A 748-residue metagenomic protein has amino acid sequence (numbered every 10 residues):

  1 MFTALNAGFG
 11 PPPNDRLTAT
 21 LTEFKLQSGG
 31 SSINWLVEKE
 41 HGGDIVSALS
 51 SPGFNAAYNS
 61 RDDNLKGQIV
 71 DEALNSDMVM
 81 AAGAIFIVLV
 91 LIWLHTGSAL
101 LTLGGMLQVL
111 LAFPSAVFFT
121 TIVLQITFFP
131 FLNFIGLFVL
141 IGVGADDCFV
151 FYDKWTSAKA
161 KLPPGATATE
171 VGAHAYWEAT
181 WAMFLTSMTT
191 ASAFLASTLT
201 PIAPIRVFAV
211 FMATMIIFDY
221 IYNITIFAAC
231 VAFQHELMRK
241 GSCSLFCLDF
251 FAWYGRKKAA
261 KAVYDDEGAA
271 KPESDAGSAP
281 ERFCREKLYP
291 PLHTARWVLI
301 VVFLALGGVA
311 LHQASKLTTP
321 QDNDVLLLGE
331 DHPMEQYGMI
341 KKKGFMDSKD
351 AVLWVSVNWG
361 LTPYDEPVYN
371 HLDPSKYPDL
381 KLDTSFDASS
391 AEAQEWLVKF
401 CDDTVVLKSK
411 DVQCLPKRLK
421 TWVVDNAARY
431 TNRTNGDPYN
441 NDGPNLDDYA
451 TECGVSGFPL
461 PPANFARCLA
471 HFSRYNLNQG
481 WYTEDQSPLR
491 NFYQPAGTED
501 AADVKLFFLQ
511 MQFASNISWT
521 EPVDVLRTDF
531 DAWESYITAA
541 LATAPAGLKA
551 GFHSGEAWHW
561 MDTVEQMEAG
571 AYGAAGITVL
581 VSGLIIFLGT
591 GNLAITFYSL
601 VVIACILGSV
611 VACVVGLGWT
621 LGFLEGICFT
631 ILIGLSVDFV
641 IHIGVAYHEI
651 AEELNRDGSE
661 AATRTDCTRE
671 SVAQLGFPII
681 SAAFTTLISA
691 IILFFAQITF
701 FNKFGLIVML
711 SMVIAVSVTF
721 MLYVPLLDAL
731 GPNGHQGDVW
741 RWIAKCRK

Functional and structural regions predicted by a protein language model:
M1-A82, L89-A99, L107-T127, R239-K240 (+2 more regions): Extracytoplasmic
V70-A81, A175-A182, T186, F211 (+7 more regions): Loop-to-transmembrane-helix entry motif
L91-I92, F184-V231, V581-F587, S609-T620 (+2 more regions): Hydrophobic, glycine/alanine-rich multi-pass transmembrane helices and their short helix-loop junctions in large
S98-L107, V123-F138, T200-A213, N592-V602 (+3 more regions): Membrane-water interface of transmembrane alpha-helices in multipass transporters/channels
I122-L132, L137-V143, F149, A166-S274: Hydrophobic alpha-helical segments
V139-K161, M183, T190, I631-E653 (+3 more regions): Short helical (or helix-break) motifs at transmembrane helix termini and adjacent helical loops in multi-pass membrane
A158-M188, E652-F684: Helix-loop junctions and hydrophobic alpha-helical segments within the transmembrane domains of large membrane
